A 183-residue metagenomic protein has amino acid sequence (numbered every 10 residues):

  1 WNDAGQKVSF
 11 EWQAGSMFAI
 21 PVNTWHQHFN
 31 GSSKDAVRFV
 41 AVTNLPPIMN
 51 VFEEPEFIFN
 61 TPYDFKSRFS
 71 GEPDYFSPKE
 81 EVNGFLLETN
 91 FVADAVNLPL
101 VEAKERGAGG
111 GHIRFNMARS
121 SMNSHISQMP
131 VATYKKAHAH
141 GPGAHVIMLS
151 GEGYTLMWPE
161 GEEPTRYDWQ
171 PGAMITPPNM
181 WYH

Functional and structural regions predicted by a protein language model:
W1-A14, T24, A139, G143-P171: A short beta-strand-loop-beta hairpin characteristic of the jelly-roll/cupin
F10, F29-G31, R114-N116, S127 (+3 more regions): Short histidine-centered beta-strand/loop micro-motifs that create catalytic or ligand/metal-coordination sites
F10-S32, V42-L45, Y167-H183: Conserved metal-binding segment of the jelly-roll/cupin
P47-E53: A short beta-to-alpha transition loop/helix N-cap that caps and shapes the active-site region
E54-H125: A short, N-terminal "cap"/entry segment at the start of jelly-roll beta-barrel domains of the cupin/DSBH fold
A108-H112, N123-H140, L156, M180: Conserved short histidine dyad/triad with adjacent acidic residue
